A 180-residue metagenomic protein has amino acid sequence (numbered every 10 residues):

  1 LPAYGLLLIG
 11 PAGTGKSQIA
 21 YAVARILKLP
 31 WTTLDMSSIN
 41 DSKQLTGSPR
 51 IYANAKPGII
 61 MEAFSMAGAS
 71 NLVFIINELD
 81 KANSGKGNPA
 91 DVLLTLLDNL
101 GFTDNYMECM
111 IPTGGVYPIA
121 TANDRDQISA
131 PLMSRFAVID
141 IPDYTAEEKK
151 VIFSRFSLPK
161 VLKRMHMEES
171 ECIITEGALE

Functional and structural regions predicted by a protein language model:
P2-M36, S65, L94, A130: Walker A/P-loop
P2-Y4, L27, T46, A67-L72 (+2 more regions): Short loop/turn elements that form and flank the Walker-type P-loop nucleotide-binding site in RecA-like NTPase cores
G13-T14, S37-N40, I51, L79-A82 (+2 more regions): Conserved nucleotide-binding/hydrolysis micro-motifs of P-loop NTPases
I26-K56, A63, E148: AAA+/P-loop NTPase substrate/partner-engagement loops
K56-P57, L72, E78, G85-P89 (+3 more regions): Helical "lid/switch" subdomain of P-loop NTPase nucleotide-binding domains
A67-N71, I75, D104-A122, I173-G177: AAA+/SF3 P-loop NTPase mechanochemical coupling elements
G68, D124-S134, V138-E180: Conserved C-terminal "switch" segment of AAA+ ATPases
I75-P112: Conserved catalytic/switch belt of AAA+ P-loop NTPases
